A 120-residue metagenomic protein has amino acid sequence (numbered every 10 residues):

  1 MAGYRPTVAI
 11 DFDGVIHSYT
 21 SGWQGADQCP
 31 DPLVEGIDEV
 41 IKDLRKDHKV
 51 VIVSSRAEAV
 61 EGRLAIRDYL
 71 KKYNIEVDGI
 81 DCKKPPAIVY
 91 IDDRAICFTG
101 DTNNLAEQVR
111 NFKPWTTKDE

Functional and structural regions predicted by a protein language model:
M1-E120: Catalytic phosphate/metal-binding cores of nucleic-acid and nucleotide-processing enzymes, i.e., regions that mediate
